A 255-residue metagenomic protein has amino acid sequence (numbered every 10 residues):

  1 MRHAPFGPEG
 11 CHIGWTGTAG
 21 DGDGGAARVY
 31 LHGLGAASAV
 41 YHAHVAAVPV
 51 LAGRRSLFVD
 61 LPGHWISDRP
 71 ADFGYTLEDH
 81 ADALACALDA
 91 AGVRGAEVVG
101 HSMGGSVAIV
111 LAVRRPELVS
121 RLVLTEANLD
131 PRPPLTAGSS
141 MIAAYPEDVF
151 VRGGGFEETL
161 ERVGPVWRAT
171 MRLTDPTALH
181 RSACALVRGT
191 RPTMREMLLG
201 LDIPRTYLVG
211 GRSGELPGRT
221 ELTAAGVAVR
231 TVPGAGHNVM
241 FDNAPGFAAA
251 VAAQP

Functional and structural regions predicted by a protein language model:
F6-C11, R55-V99, A249: Active-site loop/oxyanion-hole signature of alpha/beta-hydrolase fold enzymes
C11-D68: Conserved HGGG/HGGXW glycine-rich cap/lid loop of the alpha/beta-hydrolase fold
V40-H42, S67-F73, P133-L135, G218-R219: Conserved catalytic-core motifs of eukaryotic protein kinase domains, centered on the activation segment
G100, G104, A108: Gly/Ala-rich beta-loop-alpha elbow adjacent to hydrolase catalytic centers
I109-R114, V119-V151: Flexible "cap/lid" loop of the alpha/beta hydrolase fold
P133-L135, S139, E147-G200: Conserved alpha/beta-hydrolase catalytic His-Asp/Glu region
T177-P233, M240: Conserved serine/cysteine hydrolase catalytic core
A235-A248: Catalytic histidine-centered segment of alpha/beta-hydrolase-like enzymes
